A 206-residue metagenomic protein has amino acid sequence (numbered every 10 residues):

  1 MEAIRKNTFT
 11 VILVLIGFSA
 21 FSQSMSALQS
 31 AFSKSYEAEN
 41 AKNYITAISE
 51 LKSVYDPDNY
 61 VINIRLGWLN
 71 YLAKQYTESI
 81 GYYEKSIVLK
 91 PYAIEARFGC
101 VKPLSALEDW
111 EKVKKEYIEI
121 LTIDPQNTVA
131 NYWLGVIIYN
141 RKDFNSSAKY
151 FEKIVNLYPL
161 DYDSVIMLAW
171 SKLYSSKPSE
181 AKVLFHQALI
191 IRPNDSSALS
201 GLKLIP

Functional and structural regions predicted by a protein language model:
A27-D56, V61, R65-L72: Alpha-helical segment of the N-proximal tetratricopeptide repeat
L28, Y60-I62, I94-E95, T128-V129 (+2 more regions): Helix-start (N-cap) detector for alpha-helical repeat units in TPR-like alpha-solenoids, especially tetratricopeptide
N40-A41, L72-A73, A106-L107, N140-R141 (+2 more regions): Register position in tetratricopeptide repeats
Y55-P57, L89, I123, L157-Y158 (+1 more regions): Structural marker of alpha-solenoid helical repeat scaffolds
